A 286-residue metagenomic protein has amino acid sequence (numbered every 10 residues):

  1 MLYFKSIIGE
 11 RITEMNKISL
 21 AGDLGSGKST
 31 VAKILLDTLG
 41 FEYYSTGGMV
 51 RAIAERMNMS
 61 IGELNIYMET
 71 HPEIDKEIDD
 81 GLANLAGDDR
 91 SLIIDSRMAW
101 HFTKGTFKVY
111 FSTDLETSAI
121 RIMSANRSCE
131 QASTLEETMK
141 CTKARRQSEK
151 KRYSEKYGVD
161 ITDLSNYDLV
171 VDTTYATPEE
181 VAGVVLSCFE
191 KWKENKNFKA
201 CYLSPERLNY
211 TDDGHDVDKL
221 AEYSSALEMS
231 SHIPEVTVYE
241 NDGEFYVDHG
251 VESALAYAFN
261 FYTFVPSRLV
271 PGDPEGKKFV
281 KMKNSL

Functional and structural regions predicted by a protein language model:
L20: Hydrophobic anchor at the beta1->P-loop junction of P-loop NTPases
D23: P-loop (Walker A) phosphate-binding loop of NTP-binding proteins
G27: Conserved glycine(s) of the Walker
V31: Hydrophobic positions on the alpha1 helix immediately C-terminal to the Walker A/P-loop
T46-T103, E116-T117, S128, Q147: ATP-dependent small-molecule kinase phosphotransfer cores that center on conserved nucleotide phosphate-binding segments
G105-N126, A132-C141: Conserved phosphate-donor/acceptor-positioning beta-strand/loop module used by diverse small-molecule
Q131-V181: Small-molecule kinase domains that catalyze NTP-dependent phosphoryl transfer to phosphate-bearing small molecules
E190-Y246, A258, V265, K277: Short alpha-helix boundary/capping and kink motifs at helix termini
